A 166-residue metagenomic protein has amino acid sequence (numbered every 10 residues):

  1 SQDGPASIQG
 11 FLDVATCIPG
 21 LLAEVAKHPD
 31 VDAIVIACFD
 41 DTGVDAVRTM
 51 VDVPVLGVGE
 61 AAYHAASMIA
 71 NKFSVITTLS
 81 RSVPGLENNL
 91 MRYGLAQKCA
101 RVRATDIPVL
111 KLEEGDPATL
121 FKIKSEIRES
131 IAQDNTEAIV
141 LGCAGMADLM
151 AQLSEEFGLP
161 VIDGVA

Functional and structural regions predicted by a protein language model:
S1-G20, T78-A118: N-terminal glycine-rich anion-binding loop in soluble enzyme alpha/beta folds
A15-D30, F121-N135: Short, well-structured alpha-helical segments in soluble
K27-H28, D32-V51: Helix-enriched interaction subdomains in cytosolic or periplasmic regions, typified by TIR/SEFIR signaling/NADase cores
V31-C38, N135-C143: Periplasmic-binding protein-like
A37-G43, L79-S82, C143-D148: Gly/Ser/Thr-rich loops at beta-strand to alpha-helix junctions that form or flank small-molecule/cofactor-binding
R48-I69, L153-A166: Short, acidic/small-residue loops that bind anionic groups at enzyme active sites
S74-I76, E137: Conserved beta-strand elements of the Class I
D116-I139, M146-S154: Active-site/ligand-binding-proximal alpha/beta "capping" segment
